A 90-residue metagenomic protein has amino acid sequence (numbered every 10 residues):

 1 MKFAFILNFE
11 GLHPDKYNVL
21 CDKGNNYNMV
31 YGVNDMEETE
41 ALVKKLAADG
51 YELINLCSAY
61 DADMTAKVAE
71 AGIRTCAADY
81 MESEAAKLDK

Functional and structural regions predicted by a protein language model:
M1-K16: N-terminal basic/disordered segments at the start of proteins
G24-M36: Active-site mouth loops of central-metabolism enzymes
N34, A59-Y60: Short beta->alpha linker loops
E38-L42, M64: Short acidic active-site motifs
K44-A47: Non-catalytic positions within long, well-ordered alpha-helices that form the structural scaffold/packing of enzyme
E52-L56: Short catalytic-loop micro-motif centered on adjacent basic/acidic residues
A62-A85: Alpha-helix-loop-beta-strand connector modules within alpha/beta enzyme cores
A86-K90: Short, charged, surface-exposed secondary-structure boundary motifs
